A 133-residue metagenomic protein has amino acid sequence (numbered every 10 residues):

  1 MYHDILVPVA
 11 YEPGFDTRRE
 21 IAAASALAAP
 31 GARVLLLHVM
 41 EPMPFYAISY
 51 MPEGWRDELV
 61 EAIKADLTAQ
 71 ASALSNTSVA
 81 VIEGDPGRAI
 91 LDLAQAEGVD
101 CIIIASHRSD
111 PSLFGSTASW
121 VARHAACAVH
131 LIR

Functional and structural regions predicted by a protein language model:
M1, A71-I102, R108: Structural beta-alpha unit
Y2-Y50: Small/aliphatic-rich secondary-structure junction motif
A22, T68, S119: Active-site phosphate/pyrophosphate- and oxyanion-stabilizing loops and adjacent acidic/basic residues in soluble
A28-A29, S72-S75, A126: Short conserved AdoMet
L35-L37, S78-I82, H130: General small-molecule cofactor/ligand-binding pocket signal
E53-A65: A short acidic, glycine-rich active-site loop that binds or catalyzes chemistry on phosphate/adenosine moieties
I104-H124: Glycine-rich, Arg-bearing micro-motifs that act as flexible, cationic patches
A122-R133: Short, flexible loop segments at boundaries between secondary-structure elements
